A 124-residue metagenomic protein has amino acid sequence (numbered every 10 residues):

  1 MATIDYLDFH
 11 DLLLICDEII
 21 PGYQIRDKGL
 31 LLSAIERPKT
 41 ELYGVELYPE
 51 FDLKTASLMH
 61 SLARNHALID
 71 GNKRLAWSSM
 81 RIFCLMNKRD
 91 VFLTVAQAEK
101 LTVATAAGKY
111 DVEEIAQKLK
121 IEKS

Functional and structural regions predicted by a protein language model:
M1-S124: FIC/Doc superfamily catalytic core
